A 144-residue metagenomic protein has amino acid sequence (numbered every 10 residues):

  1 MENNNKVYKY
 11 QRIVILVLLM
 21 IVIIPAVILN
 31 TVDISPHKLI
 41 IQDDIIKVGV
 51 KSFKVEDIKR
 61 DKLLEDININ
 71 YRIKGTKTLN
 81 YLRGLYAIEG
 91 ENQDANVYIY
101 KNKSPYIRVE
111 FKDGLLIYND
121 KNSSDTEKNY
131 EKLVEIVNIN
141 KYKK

Functional and structural regions predicted by a protein language model:
M1-H37: Alpha-helical transmembrane spans
E2, Q11, Q42, E56 (+5 more regions): Glutamate identity and glutamate-enriched acidic tracts
E2-N4, I67, K101-K144: Terminal and domain-flanking low-complexity segments
Y8, I13-I15, I69, V97 (+2 more regions): Hydrophobic transmembrane signal anchors and adjacent membrane-proximal interface regions, especially in viral
V17-L19, P25-V27, K38-I41, L85-E89 (+1 more regions): A short linear-motif detector with a strong N-terminal bias
A26-R60: Conserved beta-hairpin
T31, T76-T78, T126: Residue-identity detector for threonine
G49-E56, R60-K112: Non-transmembrane, membrane-adjacent beta-strand/coil modules in membrane-associated proteins and peripheral
